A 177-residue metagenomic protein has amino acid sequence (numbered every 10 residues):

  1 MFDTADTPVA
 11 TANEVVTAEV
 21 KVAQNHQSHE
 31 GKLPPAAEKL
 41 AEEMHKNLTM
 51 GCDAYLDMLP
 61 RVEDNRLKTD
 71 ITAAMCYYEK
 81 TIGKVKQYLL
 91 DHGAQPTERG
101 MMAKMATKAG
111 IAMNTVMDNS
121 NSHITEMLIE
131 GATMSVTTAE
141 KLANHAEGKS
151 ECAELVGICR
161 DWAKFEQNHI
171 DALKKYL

Functional and structural regions predicted by a protein language model:
M1-N13: N-terminal acidic, proline/glycine-rich, low-complexity intrinsically disordered segments
V16-N25, G83, Q87-T137: Carboxylate-rich helix-loop segments that flank metal/cofactor sites and access channels in metalloenzymes
N25, G31, T69, C76 (+2 more regions): Charge-rich, acidic-biased intrinsically disordered regions
H29-E63, H123-S150: Alpha-helical bundle segments that constitute or directly flank the non-heme di-iron/ferroxidase center
A36-M44, D64-G83, N121-L128, E151-F165: Alpha-helical scaffold segments that form or flank carboxylate-/histidine-based iron centers
M44, G51, M58, T81 (+6 more regions): Amphipathic alpha-helices that form helix-helix packing interfaces
K68-M102, H169, L173-Y176: Conserved alpha-helical segments that form or flank metal/cofactor-binding pockets of metalloenzymes
T137-L177: A generic hydrophobic-segment detector
